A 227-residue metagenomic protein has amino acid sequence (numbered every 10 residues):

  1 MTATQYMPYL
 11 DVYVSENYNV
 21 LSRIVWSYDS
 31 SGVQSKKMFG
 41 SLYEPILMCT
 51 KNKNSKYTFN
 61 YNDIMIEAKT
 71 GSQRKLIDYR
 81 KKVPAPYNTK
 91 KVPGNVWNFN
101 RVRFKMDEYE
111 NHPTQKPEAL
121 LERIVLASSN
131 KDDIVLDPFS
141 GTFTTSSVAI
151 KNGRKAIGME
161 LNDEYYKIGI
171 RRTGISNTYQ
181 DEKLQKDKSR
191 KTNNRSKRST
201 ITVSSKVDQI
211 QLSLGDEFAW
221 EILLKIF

Functional and structural regions predicted by a protein language model:
M1-I168, L214, A219, L223: Core catalytic lobe of class I
K167-F227: PRPP-dependent phosphoribosyltransferase catalytic core
